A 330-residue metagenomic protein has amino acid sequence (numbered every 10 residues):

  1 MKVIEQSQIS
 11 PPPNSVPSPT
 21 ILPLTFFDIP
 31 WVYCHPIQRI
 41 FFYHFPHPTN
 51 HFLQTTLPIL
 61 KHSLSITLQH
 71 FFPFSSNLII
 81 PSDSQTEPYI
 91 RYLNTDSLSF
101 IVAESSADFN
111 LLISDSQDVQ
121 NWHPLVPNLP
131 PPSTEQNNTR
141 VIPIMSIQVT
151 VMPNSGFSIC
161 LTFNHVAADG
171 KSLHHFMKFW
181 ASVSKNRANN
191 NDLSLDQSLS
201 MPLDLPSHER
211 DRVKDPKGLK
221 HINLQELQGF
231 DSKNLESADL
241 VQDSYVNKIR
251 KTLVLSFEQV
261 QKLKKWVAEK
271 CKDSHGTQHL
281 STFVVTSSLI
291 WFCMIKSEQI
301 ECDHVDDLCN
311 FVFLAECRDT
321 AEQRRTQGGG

Functional and structural regions predicted by a protein language model:
M1-F26: Long, contiguous juxta-domain segments that are non-catalytic but functionally important
P11-P19, Y33, Q38-P73, N77-G330: Soluble acyl-CoA-dependent acyltransferase catalytic core bearing the H(X)4D motif
